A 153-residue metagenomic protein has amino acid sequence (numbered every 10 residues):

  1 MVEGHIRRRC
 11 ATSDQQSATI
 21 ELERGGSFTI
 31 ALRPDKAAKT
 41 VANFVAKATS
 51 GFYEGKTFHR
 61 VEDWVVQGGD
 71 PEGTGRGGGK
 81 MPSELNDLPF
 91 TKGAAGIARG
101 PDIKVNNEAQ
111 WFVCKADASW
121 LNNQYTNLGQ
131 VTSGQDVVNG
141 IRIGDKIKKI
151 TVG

Functional and structural regions predicted by a protein language model:
M1-G153: Cyclophilin-like peptidyl-prolyl cis-trans isomerases
